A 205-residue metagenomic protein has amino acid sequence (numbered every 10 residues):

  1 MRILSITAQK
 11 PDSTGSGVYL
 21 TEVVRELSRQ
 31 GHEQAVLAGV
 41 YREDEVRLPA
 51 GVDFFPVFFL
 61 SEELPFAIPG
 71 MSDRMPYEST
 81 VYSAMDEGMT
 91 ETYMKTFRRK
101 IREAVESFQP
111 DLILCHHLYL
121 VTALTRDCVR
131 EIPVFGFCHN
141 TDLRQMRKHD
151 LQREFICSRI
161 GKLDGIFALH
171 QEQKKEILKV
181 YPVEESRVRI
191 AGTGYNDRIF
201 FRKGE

Functional and structural regions predicted by a protein language model:
M1-F58: N-terminal subdomain of nucleotide-sugar transferases
H32, M146-K148, L178, Y195-E205: Acidic anion/phosphate-binding donor-loop and adjacent secondary structure in glycosyltransferase catalytic cores
G39-A104: A conserved catalytic-core segment of Leloir-type glycosyltransferases
T90, I101-L120: Short N-terminal targeting/anchoring amphipathic segment
L112-C115, A123-Q145: Active-site proximal beta-strand in glycosyltransferases
H149-I166: Membrane-proximal helix-turn-helix segments that form the acceptor-binding/catalytic region of lipid-linked
K162-Q171, R189: A short beta-strand/loop micro-motif in the catalytic core of glycosyltransferases that engages the nucleotide-sugar
E172, G194: Carbohydrate-associated surface elements
